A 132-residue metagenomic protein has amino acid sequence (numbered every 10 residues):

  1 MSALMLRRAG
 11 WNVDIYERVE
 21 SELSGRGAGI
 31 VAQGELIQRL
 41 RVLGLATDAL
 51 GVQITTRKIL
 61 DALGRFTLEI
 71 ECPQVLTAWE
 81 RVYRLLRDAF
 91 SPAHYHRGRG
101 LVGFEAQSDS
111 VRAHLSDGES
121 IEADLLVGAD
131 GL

Functional and structural regions predicted by a protein language model:
M5-R26: Glycine-rich FAD pyrophosphate-binding loop
N12, H94-Y95, R112: Conserved beta-strand segments of alpha/beta enzyme cores
S21-F90: Active-site-adjacent segment of FAD-dependent monooxygenases/related oxidoreductases
R97-V111: A conserved short coil-to-beta-strand element within the FAD-binding core of flavoproteins
L101, I121-L132: Short hydrophobic core segments
L115-G118: Glycine-centered tight beta-turn/hairpin loop motif at sheet-sheet or coil-to-beta transitions
